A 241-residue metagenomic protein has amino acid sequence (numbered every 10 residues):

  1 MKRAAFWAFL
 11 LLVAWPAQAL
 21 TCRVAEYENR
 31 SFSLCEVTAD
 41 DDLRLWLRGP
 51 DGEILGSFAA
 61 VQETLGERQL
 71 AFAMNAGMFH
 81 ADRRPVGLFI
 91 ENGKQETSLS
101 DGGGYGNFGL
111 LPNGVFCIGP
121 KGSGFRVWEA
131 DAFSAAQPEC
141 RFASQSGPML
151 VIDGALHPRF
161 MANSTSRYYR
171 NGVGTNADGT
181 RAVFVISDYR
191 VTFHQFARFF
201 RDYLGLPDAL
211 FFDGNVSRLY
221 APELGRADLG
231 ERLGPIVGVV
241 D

Functional and structural regions predicted by a protein language model:
M1-F6: Bacterial N-terminal signal peptides that target proteins for export
W7-A14: Bacterial N-terminal signal peptides
W15-N107: Zymogen propeptides
V37-D41, C117-S123, I152-G154, T175-T180 (+2 more regions): Short acidic-glycine loop/turn motifs at beta-strand connectors
P50-E53, A130-A135, I186-R190: Short, solvent-exposed aromatic-acidic interface loops
R84-A155, R159-F160: Active-site-adjacent helix-turn-beta-strand microarchitecture at beta-sheet edges that either contains or buttresses
V86-G102, R159-R170, T175-D208, S217-D241: Conserved, well-ordered active-site substructure
